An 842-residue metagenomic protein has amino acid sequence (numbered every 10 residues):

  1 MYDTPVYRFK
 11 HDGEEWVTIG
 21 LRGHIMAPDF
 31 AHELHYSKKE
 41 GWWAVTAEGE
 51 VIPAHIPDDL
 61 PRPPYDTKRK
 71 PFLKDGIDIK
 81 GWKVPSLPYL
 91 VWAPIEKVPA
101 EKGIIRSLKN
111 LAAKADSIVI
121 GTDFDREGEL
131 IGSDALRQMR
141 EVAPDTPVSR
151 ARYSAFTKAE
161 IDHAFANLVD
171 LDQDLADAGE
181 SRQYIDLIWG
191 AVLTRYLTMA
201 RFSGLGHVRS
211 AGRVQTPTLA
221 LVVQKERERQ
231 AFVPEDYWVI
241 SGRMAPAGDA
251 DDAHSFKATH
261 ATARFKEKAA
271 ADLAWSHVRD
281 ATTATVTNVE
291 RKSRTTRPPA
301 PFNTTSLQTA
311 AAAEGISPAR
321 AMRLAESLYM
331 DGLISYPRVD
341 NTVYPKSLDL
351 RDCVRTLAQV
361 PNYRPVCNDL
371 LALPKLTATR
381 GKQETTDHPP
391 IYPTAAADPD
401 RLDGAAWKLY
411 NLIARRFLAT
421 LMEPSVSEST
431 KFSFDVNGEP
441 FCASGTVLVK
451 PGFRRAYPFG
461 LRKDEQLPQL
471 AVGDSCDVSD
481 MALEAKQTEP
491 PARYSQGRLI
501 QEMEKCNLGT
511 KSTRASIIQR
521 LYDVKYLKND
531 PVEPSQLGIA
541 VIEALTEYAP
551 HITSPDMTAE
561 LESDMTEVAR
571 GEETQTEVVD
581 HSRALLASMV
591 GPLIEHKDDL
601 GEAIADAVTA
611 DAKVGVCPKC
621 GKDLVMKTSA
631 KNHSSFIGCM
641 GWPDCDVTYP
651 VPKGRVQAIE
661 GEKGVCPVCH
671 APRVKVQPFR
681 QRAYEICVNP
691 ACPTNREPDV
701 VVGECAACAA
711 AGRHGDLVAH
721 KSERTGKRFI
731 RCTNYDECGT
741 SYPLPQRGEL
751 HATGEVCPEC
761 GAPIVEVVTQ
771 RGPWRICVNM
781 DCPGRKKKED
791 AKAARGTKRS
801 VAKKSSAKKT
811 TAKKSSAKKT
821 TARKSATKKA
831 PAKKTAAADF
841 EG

Functional and structural regions predicted by a protein language model:
M1-W189: Intrinsically disordered, low-complexity regulatory segments
V6-K97, G206-E326, M330, Q359-N368 (+7 more regions): Long, highly charged, low-complexity internal segments
Y7, Q138, T194, A231 (+3 more regions): Basic, low-complexity terminal or inter-domain segments flanking catalytic cores
A93-E96, T122-F124, V142-S149, V169-A176 (+6 more regions): Short, polar/flexible loop-turn hinges at active-site or ligand-entry regions and domain interfaces
A100, K114, F156-G242, R291-K292: C-terminal or mid-to-C-terminal helical accessory/interaction module adjacent to the motor/catalytic core
T122-F124, T309-A311, R338: Short glycine-centered, acidic/aromatic-flanked micro-motifs in structured strand/loop junctions that mark active-site
S154-A159, N303-T305, L324-I334, I517-R520 (+1 more regions): Short, conserved phosphate-binding/catalytic loop or strand-edge motifs used in phosphoryl-/nucleotidyl-transfer
